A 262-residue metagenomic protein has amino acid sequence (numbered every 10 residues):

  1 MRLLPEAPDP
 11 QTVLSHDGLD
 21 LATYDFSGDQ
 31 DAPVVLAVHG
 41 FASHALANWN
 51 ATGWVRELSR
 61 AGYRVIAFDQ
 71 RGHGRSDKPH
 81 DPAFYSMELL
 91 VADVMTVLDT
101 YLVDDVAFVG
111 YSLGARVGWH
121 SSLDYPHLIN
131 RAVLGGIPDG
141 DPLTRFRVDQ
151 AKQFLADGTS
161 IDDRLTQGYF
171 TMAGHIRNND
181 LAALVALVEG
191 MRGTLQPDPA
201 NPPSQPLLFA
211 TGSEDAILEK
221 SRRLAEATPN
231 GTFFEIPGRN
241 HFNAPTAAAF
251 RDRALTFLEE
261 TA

Functional and structural regions predicted by a protein language model:
A32-G40: Short beta-strand element of the alpha/beta-hydrolase
H39-H44, S112: Active-site glycine-rich loops that stabilize anionic/oxyanionic intermediates across multiple enzyme folds
A42-V55: The serine-hydrolase catalytic nucleophile loop
L58-D77: Conserved alpha/beta-hydrolase
E88-V106: Conserved acidic catalytic loop of the alpha/beta-hydrolase fold
R116-T159: Flexible "cap/lid" loop of the alpha/beta hydrolase fold
P203, F209-T211: Short beta-strand/loop motif that positions the catalytic acidic residue of the alpha/beta-hydrolase fold
R239-R251: Catalytic histidine-centered segment of alpha/beta-hydrolase-like enzymes
